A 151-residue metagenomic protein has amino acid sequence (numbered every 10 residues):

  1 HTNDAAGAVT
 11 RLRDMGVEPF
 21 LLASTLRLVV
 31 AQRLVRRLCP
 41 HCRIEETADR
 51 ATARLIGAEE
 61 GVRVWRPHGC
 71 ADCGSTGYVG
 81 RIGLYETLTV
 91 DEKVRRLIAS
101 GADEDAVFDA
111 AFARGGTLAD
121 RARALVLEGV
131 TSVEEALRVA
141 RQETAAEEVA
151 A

Functional and structural regions predicted by a protein language model:
H1-A151: Short, flexible helix-loop junctions that flank or precede catalytic/ligand sites
